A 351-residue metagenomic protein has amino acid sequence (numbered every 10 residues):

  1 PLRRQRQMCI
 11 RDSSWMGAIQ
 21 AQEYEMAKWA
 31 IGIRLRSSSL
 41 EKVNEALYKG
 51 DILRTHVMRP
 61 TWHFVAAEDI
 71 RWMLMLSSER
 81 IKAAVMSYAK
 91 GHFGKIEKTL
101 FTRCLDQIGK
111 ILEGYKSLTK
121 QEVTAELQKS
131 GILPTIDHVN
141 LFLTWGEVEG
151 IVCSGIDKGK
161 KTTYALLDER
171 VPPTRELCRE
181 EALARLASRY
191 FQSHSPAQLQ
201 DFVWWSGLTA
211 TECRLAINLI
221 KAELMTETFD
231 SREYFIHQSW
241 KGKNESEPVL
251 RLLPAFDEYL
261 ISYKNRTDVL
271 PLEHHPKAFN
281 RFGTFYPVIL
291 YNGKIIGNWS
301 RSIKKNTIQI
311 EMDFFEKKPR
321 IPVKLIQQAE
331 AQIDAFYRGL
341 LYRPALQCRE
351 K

Functional and structural regions predicted by a protein language model:
P1-I10: Single conserved hydrophobic/aromatic residue that forms the stacking wall/gate of nucleotide- or nucleobase-binding
R11-R34, G114-K129, S195-S206: Short acidic, hydrophobic short linear motifs in intrinsically disordered regions
Y48-D106: A contiguous, low-structure linker/loop signature
G50-V57, V148-D157, A222-E227, W299: A short, conserved structural fragment
K98-K116, R179-S195, I217: Positively charged, polyanion-binding regions of nucleic-acid-associated proteins
I136-R214: Loop-centered beta-sheet repeat module
L219, E223-H274: Non-catalytic regulatory appendages
L272, A278-T284, I289-K351: Glycine-rich, small/acidic residue-mixed loop/short-helix segments
